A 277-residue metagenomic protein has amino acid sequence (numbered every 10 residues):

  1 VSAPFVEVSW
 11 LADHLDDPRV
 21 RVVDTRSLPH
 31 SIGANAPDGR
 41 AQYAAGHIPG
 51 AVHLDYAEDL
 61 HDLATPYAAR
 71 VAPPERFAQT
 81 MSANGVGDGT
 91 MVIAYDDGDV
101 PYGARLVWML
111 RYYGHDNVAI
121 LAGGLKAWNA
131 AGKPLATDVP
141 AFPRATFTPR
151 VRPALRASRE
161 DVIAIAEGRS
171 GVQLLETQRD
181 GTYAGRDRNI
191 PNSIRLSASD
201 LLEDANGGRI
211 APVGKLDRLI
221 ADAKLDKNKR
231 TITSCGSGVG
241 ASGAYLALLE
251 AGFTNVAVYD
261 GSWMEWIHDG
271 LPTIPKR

Functional and structural regions predicted by a protein language model:
V1-R277: Cytosolic catalytic domains that perform sulfur/thiol-centered chemistry
